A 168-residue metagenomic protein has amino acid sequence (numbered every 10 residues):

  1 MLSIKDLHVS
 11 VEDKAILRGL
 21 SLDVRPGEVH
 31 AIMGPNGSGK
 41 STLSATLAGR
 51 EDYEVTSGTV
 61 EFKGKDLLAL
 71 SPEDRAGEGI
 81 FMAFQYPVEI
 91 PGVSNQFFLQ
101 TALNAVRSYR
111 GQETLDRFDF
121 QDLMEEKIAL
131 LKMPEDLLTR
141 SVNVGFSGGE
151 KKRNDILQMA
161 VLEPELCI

Functional and structural regions predicted by a protein language model:
L2-I4, L17: Conserved structural motif at the start of ABC-family nucleotide-binding domains
K14-L17, D74: Short coil-to-beta microelement around the adenine-binding A-loop and adjacent beta1/P-loop entry of ABC ATPase
A31, A76-Q85: ABC nucleotide-binding domain signature
M33-P35: The feature captures the beta-strand-to-loop junction immediately N-terminal to the Walker
A48: Helix-to-loop junction immediately C-terminal to a conserved catalytic motif
T59-R75, N143: ABC ATPase NBD Q-loop/coupling interface
V88-E165: ABC-family P-loop ATPase nucleotide-binding domains
